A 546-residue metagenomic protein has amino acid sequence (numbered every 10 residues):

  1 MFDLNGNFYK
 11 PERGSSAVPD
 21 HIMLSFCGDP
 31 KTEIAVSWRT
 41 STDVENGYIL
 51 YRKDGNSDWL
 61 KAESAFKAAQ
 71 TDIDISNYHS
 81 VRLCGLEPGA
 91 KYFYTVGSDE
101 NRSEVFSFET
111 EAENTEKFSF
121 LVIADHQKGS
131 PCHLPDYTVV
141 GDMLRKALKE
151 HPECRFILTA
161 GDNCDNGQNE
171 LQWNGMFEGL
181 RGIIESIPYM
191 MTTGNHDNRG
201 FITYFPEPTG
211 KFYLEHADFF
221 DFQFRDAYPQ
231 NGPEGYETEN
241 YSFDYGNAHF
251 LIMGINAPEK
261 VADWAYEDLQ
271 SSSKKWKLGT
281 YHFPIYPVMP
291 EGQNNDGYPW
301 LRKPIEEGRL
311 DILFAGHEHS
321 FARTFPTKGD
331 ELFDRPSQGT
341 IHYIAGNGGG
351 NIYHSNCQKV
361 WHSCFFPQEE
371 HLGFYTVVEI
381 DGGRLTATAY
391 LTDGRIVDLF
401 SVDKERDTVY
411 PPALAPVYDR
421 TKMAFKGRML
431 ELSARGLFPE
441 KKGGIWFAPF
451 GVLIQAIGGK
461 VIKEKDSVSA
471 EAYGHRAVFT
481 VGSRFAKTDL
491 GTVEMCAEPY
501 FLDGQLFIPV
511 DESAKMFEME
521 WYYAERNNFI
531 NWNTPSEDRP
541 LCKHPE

Functional and structural regions predicted by a protein language model:
M1-S130, K149-E150, D381, T388-A415: Acidic, histidine-bearing metal-coordination/catalytic regions of metal-dependent phosphoesterases
N56-I75, L121-D142, G167, F205-L214 (+3 more regions): Acidic/histidine-rich helix-loop elements that form or flank divalent-metal/phosphate-binding sites at the catalytic
S80-L83, K91-A112, L171-W276, W300-L301 (+3 more regions): Extended active-site neighborhood of metal-dependent phosphoesterases/phosphodiesterases
K117-T192, D197-N198, E440, I445: Conserved, compact domain cores that house catalytic/ligand-binding motifs in diverse enzymes and effector modules
V122-A124, F156-D162, P188-N195, M253-G254 (+3 more regions): Active-site neighborhood of phospho(di)ester-bond hydrolases with catalytic His/Asp-centered motifs
S272-A315, E331-R335, F366: Active-site-proximal segments of metal-dependent phosphoesterases and phosphodiesterases across multiple
H354-S355, K359-G427: A short C-terminal boundary segment appended to hydrolase-like catalytic domains
T408-E546: Primary recognition of N-terminal secretory signal peptides and signal-anchoring hydrophobic helices
